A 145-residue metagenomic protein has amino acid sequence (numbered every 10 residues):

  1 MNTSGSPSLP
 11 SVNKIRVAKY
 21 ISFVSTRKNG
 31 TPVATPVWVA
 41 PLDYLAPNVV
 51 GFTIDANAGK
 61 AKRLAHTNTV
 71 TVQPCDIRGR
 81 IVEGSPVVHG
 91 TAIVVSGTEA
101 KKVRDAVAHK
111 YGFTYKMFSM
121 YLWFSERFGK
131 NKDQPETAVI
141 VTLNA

Functional and structural regions predicted by a protein language model:
M1, P41-P47, V88-T98: N-terminal short leaders/motifs
M1-S22: Extreme N-terminal tail/first-helix region
P7-P10, A34-P36, N57-G59, S125-E126: A generic local structural motif
S8-L9, D43, P86, L143: Generic signal for short, ordered secondary-structure residues within or immediately flanking folded domains
A18-A56, L64, V72-P74, S85: Short beta-strand segments
N57-W123, Q134-N144: Short, structured beta-strand-loop surface elements
R127-D133: Short, exposed beta-strand-loop hairpins at the edges of beta-sheets in extracellular/periplasmic proteins
